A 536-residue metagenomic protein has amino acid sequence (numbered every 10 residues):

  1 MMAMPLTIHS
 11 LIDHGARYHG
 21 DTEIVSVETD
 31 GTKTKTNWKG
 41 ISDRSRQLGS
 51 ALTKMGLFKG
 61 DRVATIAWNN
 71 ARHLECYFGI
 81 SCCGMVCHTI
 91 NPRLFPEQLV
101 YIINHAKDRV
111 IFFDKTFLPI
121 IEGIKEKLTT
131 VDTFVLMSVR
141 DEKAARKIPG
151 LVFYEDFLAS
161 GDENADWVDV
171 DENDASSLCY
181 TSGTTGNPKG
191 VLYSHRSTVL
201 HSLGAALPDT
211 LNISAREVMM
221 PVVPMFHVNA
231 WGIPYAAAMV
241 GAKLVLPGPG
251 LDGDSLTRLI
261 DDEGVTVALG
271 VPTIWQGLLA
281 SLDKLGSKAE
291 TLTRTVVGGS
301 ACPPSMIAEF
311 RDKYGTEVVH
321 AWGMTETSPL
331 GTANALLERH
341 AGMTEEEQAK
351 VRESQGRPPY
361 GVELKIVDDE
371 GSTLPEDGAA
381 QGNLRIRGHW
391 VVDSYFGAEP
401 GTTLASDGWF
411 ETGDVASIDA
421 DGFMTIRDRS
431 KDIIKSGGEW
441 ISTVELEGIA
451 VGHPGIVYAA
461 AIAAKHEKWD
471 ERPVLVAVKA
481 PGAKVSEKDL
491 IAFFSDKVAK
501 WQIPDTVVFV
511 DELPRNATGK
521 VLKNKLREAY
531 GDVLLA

Functional and structural regions predicted by a protein language model:
M4, L11, K54-M55, C82-A159 (+3 more regions): Structural core segment of the AMP-binding/adenylate-forming
I24-N70, L74-F78, F95-V100, F153-D156: Conserved AMP-binding/adenylate-forming core of the ANL superfamily
L52-L57, G161-N173, L178-M220, G232 (+1 more regions): Conserved adenylate-forming
L94, V100, I111-F113, G388 (+5 more regions): AMP-binding/adenylate-forming catalytic core of the ANL superfamily
V199-V218, V228-T266, S281: Conserved AMP-binding/adenylation subdomain of ANL enzymes
M239, V265-G270, L279-K350, E363 (+1 more regions): Gly/Ser/Thr-rich phosphate-binding loop
G315, E346-R352, D377, H389-G413 (+4 more regions): Conserved ANL (AMP-binding/adenylate-forming) active-site segment centered on the GW(Y/F)…HTG consensus within
P358-R385, A420-D421, A483-E487, L522: Conserved beta-loop-beta connector loops within the AMP-binding
